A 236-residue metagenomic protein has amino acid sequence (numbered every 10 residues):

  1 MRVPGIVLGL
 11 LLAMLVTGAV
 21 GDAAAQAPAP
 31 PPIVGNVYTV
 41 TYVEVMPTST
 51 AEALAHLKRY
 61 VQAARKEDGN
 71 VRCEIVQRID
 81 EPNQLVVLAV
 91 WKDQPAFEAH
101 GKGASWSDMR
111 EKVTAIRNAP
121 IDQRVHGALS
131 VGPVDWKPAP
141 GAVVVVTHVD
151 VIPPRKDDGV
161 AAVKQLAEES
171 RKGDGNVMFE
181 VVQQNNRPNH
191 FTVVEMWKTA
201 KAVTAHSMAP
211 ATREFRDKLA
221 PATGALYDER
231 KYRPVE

Functional and structural regions predicted by a protein language model:
M1-G5: Positively charged n-region of N-terminal signal peptides that target proteins for export
V7-A19: Bacterial N-terminal signal peptides
V20-A24: Sec/Tat signal peptide C-region and signal peptidase I cleavage site
A25-G35, E74-Q84, D108-V144, M178-N189 (+1 more regions): Glycine-rich beta-strand-turn "strand-cap" elements at beta-sheet edges
N36-E44, R72-G101, G141-D150, E180-S207 (+1 more regions): Short, well-ordered beta-strand segments in beta-rich or mixed alpha/beta enzyme and ligand-binding folds
S49-N70, S105-M109, P153-V177, A211-F215: Short amphipathic alpha-helical segments
H100-G103, K112, A162, H206-A209 (+1 more regions): Residue-level signal for well-ordered alpha-helical positions
